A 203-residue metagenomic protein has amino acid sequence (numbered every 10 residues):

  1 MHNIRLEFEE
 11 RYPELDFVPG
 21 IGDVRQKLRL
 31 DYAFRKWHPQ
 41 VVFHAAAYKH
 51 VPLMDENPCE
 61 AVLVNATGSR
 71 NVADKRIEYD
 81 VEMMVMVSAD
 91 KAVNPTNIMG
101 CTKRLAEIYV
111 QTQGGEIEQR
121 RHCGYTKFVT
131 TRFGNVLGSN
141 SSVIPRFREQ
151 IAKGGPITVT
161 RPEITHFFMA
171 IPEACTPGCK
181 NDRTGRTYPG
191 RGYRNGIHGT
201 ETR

Functional and structural regions predicted by a protein language model:
H2-D16: Glycine-rich phosphate-binding loop and adjoining beta1-alpha1-beta2 segment of Rossmann-like nucleotide-binding folds
P19, A61, M84, F128-T131: Hydrophobic/aromatic anchor residues within beta-strands of the central parallel beta-sheet of Rossmann-like
G20-V41: Conserved Rossmann-fold cofactor-binding substructure of NAD(P)-dependent oxidoreductases
R29, N71-D74, F168: Conserved mid-core alpha-helix of short-chain dehydrogenase/reductase
H44, Y48-I108, T112-G114, E118: Conserved Rossmann-fold NAD(P)-dependent oxidoreductase catalytic core, especially the SDR/UDP-sugar
I98-T102, V136, A170: The catalytic Tyr-centered alpha-helix of NAD(P)H-dependent dehydrogenases
Q111-H166, T187-G190: Conserved beta-loop-beta element that borders a ligand/cofactor-binding pocket
N181-R203: Mid/C-terminal beta-alpha module of Rossmann-like enzyme folds, strongest in SDR-family dehydrogenases/epimerases
